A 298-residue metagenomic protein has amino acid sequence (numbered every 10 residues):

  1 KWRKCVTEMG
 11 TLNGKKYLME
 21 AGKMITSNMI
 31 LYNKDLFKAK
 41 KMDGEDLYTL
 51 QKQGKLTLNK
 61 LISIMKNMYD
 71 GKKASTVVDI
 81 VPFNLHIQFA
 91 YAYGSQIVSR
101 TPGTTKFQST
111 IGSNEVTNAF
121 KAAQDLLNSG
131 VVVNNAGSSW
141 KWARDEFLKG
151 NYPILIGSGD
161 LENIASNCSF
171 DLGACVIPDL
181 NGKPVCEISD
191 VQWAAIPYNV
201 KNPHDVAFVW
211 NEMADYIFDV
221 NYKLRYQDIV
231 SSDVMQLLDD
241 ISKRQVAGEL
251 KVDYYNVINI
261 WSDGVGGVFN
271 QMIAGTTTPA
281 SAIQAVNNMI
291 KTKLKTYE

Functional and structural regions predicted by a protein language model:
K1, Q51-Q53, Q96-N118, D179-E187: Short, solvent-exposed loop/beta-turn-alpha elements that line the ligand-binding surface or hinge of extracytoplasmic
K1-F37, K183-E187, A195, G248-Y255: A structural signal for short loop-to-beta-strand junctions that line the ligand-binding cleft of periplasmic/secreted
T7-I30, K38, G54-Q108: Extracytoplasmic/periplasmic solute-binding protein
T11, S166-Q227: Extracytoplasmic/periplasmic substrate-recognition and gating elements
Q53-K60, N134-L148: Short helix-initiation/N-cap motifs at beta->coil->alpha
L61-N67, R100-G137: Glycine-centered hinge/linker elements that transmit conformational signals in sensory and ligand-binding systems
P153-S158: Paired acidic/hydrophobic, glycine-rich loop segments that form the ligand-binding mouth/hinge of periplasmic-binding
Y198, P203-H204, I217-E298: Conserved C-terminal helix/tail region of periplasmic/extracytoplasmic solute-binding proteins
